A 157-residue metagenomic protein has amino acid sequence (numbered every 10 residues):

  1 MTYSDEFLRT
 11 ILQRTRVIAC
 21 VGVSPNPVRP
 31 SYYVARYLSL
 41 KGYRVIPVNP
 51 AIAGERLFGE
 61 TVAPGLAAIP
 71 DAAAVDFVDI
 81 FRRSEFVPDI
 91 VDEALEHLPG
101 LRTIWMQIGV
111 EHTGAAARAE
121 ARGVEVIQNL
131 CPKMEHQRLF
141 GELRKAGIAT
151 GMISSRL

Functional and structural regions predicted by a protein language model:
M1-S4, E55-A73, D79-D89: Glycine-rich, highly charged phosphate/nucleotide-binding loops
I18-A19: Conserved beta-strand elements of the Class I
V28, R36-R56: NAD(P)-binding Rossmann-fold cofactor-contacting core
K41-Y43, L98-R102, R122-V124: A short helix->loop->beta-strand "cap" motif at the edges of active sites that frequently abuts
F86-W105: Rossmann-fold NAD(P) dinucleotide-binding segment
I108-H136, E142: Rossmann-fold NAD(P)-binding glycine/threonine-rich loop
E135-L157: A charged, well-structured terminal subsegment
